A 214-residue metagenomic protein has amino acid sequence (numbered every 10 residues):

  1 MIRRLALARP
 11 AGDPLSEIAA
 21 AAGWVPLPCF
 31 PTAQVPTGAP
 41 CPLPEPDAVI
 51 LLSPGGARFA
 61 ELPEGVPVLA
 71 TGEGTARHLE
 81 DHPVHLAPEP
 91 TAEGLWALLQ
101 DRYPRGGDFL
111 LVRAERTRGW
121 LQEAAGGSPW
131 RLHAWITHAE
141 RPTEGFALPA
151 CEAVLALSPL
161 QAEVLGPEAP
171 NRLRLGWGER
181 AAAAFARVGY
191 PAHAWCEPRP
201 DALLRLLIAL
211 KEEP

Functional and structural regions predicted by a protein language model:
M1-P214: Signature of uroporphyrinogen-III synthase
